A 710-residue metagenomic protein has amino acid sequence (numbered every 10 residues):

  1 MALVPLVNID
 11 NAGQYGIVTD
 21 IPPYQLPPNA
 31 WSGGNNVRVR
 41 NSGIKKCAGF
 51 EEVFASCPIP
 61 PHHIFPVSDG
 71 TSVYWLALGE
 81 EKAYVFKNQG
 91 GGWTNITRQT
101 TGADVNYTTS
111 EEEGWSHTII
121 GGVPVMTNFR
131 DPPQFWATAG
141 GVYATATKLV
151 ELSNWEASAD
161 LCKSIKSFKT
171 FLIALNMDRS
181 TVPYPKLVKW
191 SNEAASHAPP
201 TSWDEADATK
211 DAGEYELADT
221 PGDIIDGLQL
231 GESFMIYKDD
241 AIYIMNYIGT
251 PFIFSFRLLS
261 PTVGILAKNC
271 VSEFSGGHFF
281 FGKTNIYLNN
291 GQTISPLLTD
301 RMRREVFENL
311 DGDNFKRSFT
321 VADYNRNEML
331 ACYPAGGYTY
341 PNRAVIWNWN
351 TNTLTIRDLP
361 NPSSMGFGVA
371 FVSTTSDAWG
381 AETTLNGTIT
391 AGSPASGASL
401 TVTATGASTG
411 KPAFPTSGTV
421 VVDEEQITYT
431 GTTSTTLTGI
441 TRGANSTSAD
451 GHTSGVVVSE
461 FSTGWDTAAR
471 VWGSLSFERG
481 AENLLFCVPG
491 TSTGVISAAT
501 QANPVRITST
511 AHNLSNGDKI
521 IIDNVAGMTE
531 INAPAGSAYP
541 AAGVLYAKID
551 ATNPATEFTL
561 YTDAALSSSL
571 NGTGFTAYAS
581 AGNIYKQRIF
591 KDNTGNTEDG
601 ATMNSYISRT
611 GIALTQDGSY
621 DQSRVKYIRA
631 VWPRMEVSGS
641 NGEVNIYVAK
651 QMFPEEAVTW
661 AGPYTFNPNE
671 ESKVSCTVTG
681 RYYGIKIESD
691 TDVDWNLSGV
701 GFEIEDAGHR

Functional and structural regions predicted by a protein language model:
M1-I96, N106-G122, G222, T262-G277 (+3 more regions): Beta-sheet repeat architectures centered on beta-propellers
A48-H62, Q99-T109, T145-F319: Beta-propeller and closely related beta-pinwheel folds
Y74-W75, S233, G336-G337, A533-A538: Short consensus segments that form the blades of beta-propeller domains, in both extracellular/periplasmic
W75-A77, K82-T94, D131-T147, K283 (+6 more regions): Short, surface-exposed terminal/edge motifs of secreted or surface/virion proteins that either
E80, F129-R130, D239, K283 (+2 more regions): Short strand-coil-strand connectors
F86-N88, W136, P183-D204, M245 (+5 more regions): Predominantly extracellular/luminal cell-surface or secreted proteins
G102-Y107, E111, E382-A395, A404-G473 (+1 more regions): Small/polar beta-strand repeat architecture
G114-W155: Hydrophobic or amphipathic alpha-helical targeting/insertion segments
